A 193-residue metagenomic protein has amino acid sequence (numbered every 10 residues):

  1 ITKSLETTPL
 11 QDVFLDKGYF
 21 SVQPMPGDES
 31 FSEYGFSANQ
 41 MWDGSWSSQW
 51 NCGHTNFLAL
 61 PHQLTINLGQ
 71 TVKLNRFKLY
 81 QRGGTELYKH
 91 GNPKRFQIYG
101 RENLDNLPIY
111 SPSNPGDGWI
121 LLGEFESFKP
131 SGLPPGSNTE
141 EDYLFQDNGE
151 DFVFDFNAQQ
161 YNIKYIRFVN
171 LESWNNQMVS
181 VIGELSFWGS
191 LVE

Functional and structural regions predicted by a protein language model:
I1-L5: Long, acidic/polar, low-complexity amphipathic helices and coiled-coil-like
E6-D43, N106-P115: Predominantly extracellular/luminal regions of secreted and cell-surface proteins, especially disulfide-bonded
T7-P9, W42-G116, G149-E193: Aromatic, loop-rich ligand-recognition surfaces of beta-strand-rich domains
F20, L121-L122, L171: Generic hydrophobic, helix-prone segments enriched in Leu/Val/Ile
G116-F156: Extracellular carbohydrate recognition and processing domains and analogous Trp-centered ligand-binding platforms
